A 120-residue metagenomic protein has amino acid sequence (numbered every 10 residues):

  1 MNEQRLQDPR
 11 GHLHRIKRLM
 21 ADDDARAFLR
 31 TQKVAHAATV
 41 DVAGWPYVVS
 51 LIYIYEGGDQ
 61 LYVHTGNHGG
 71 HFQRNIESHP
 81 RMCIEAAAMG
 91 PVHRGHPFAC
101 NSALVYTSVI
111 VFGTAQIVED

Functional and structural regions predicted by a protein language model:
M1-E3, Y47-V49, M89, V105-T107: Short amphipathic alpha-helical segments, especially helix-boundary/capping motifs
M1-G11, Y62-F72, S108: N-terminal short leaders/motifs
M1-L29: Extreme N-terminal tail/first-helix region
A25, K33, D59, P80-M82 (+1 more regions): A generic secondary-structure signal marking the coil-to-beta-strand transition
F28-T31, N75: Residues that form generic nucleotide/phosphate-binding pockets
Q32-H68, I84, G95-F98: Short beta-strand segments
H68-D120: Short, structured beta-strand-loop surface elements
